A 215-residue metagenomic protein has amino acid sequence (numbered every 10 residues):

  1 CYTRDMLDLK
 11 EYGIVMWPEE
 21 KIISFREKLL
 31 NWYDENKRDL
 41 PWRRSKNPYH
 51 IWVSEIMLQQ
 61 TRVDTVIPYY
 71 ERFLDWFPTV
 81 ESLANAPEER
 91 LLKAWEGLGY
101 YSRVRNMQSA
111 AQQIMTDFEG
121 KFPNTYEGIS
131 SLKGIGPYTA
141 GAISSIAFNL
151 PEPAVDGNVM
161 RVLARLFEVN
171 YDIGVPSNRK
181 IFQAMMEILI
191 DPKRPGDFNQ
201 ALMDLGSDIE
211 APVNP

Functional and structural regions predicted by a protein language model:
D8-G13: RNA-binding accessory domains that recognize and position tRNA/RNA substrates
I14-E20, W32-N214: Catalytic cores of DNA base-excision repair glycosylases
F25-W32: Thiotemplate assembly-line natural product biosynthesis machinery
